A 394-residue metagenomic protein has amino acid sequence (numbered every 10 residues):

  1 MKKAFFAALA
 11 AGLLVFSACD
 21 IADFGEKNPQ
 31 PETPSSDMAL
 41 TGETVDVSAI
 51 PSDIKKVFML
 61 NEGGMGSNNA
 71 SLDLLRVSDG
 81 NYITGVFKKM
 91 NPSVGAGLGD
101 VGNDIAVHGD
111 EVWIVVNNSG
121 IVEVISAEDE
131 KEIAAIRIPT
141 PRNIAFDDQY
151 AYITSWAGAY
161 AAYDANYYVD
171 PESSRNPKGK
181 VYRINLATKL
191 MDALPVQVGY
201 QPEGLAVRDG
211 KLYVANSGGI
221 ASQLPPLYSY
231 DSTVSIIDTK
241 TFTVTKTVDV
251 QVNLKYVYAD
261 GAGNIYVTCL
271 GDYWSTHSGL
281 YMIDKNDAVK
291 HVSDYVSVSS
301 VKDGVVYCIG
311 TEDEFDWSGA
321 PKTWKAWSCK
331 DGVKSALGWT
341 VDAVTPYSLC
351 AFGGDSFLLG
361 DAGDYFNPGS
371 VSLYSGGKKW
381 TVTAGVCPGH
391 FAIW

Functional and structural regions predicted by a protein language model:
M1-D53, V57: Bacterial Sec-dependent N-terminal signal peptides
D37, G42-V47, G97-D104, P139-D148 (+5 more regions): Repeated scaffold domains used in trafficking and secretory/extracellular systems, primarily beta-propellers
P51-M65, T154-N176, A215-D231, C269-S275 (+2 more regions): Short, conserved, GDST-rich strand-edge loop motifs in beta-rich repeat architectures
D53-K55, G109-D110, D148-Q149, D209-G210 (+3 more regions): Short coil/turn segments that connect the beta-strands within blades of beta-propeller domains
V77-D79, S126-E130, N185-K189, D238-F242 (+3 more regions): Short loop/turn segments that connect beta-strands within beta-propeller blades
K88-L98, A134-P139, L194-V198, T247-V252 (+3 more regions): Surface loop/turn motifs at the tips and blade-to-blade linkers of beta-strand repeat domains
L190-V306: Acidic, serine/threonine- and glycine-rich low-complexity intrinsically disordered segments that serve as flexible
P368-W394: Blade-level signature of beta-propeller repeat domains, shared across WD40, Kelch, NHL, RCC1 and BNR/Asp-box propellers
